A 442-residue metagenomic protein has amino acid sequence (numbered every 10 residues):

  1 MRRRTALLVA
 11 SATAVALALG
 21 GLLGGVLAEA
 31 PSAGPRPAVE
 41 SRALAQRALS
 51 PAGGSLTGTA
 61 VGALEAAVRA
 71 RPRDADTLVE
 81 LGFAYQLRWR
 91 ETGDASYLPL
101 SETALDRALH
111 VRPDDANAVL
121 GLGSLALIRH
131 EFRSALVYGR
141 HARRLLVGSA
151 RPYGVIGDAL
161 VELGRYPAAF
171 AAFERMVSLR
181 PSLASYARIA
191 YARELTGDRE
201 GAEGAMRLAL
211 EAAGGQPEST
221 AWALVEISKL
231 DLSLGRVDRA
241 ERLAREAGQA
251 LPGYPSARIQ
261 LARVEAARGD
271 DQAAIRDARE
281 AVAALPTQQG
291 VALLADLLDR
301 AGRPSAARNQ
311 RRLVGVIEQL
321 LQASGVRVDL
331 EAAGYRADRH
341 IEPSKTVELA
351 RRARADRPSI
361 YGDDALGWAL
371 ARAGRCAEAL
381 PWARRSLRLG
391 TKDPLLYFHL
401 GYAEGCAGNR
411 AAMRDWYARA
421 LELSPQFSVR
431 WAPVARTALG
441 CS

Functional and structural regions predicted by a protein language model:
R2-V111, A116-N117, V137, P425-Q426 (+2 more regions): N-terminal leader/linker segments that initiate helical-solenoid repeat arrays
T57, E91, L98, F132 (+8 more regions): TPR-repeat structural position
P72, P113, V147, R180-P181 (+9 more regions): Short coil turns that delineate tetratricopeptide repeat
D76, F83, N117, R151 (+10 more regions): Start-of-helix register in tetratricopeptide repeats
E80, G121, V155, R188-I189 (+7 more regions): Canonical tetratricopeptide repeat
F83, L87-R90, S124, D158 (+8 more regions): Residue-level recognition of tetratricopeptide repeat
L87, I128-R129, E162-L163, L195-T196 (+8 more regions): Register position in tetratricopeptide repeats
